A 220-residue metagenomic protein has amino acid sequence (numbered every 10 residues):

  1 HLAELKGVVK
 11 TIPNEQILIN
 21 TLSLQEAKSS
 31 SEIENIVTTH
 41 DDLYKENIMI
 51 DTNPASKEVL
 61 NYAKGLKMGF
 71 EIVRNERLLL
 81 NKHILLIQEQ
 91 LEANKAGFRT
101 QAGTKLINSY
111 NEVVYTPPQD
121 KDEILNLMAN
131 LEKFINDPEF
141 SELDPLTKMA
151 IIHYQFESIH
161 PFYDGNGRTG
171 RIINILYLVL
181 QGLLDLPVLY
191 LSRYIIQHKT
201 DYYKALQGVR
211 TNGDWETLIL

Functional and structural regions predicted by a protein language model:
H1-L220: FIC/Doc superfamily catalytic core
